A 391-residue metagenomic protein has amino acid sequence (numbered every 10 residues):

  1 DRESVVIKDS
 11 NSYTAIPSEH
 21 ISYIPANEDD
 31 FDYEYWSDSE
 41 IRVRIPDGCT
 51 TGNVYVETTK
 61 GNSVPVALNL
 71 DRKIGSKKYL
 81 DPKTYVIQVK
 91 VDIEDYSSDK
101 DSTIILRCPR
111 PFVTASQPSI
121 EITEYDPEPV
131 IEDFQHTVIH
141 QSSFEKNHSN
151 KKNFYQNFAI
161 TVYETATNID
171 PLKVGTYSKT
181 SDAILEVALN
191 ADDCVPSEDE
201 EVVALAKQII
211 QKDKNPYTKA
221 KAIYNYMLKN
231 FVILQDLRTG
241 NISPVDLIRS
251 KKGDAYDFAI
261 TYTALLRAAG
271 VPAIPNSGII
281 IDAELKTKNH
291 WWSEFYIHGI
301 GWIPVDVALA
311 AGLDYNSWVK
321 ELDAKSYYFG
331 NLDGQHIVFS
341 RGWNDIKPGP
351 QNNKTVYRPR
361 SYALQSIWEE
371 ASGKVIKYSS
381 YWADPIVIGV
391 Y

Functional and structural regions predicted by a protein language model:
D1-N62: Immunoglobulin-like IPT/TIG beta-sandwich domains and homologous Ig-like subdomains
A67-Y163: Intrinsically disordered, low-complexity N-terminal segments that are enriched in acidic
Q117-I120, A166-L172, Q235-T239, V305-D306: Short, solvent-exposed loop/turn and secondary-structure capping segments
E132-I233, I242-S243, R249: Acidic low-complexity segments
P216-I223, K251-L266: Active-site nucleophilic cysteine motif
N225-K229, I260, R267, L364 (+1 more regions): Well-ordered beta-sheet/strand-loop patches within structured domains
F258-Q351: Hydrophobic/aromatic-rich core segments of domains that either
K325-Y391: Low-complexity, Gly/Ser/Thr/Pro-rich intrinsically disordered linker/tail segments
